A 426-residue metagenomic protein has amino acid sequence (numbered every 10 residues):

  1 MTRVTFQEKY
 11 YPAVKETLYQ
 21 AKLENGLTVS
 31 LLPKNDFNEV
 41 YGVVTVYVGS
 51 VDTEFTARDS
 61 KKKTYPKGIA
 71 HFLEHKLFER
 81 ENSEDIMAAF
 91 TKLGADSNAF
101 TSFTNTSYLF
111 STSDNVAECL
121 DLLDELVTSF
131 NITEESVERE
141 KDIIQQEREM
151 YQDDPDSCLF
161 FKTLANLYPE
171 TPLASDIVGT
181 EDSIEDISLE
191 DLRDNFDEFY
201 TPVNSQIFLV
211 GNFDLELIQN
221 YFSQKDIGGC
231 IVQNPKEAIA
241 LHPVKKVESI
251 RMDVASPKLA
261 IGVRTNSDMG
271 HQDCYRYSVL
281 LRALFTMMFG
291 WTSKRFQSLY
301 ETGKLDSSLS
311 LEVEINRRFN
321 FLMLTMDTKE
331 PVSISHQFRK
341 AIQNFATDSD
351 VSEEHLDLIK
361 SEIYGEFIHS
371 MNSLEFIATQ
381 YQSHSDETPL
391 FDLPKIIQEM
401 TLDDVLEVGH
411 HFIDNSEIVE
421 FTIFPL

Functional and structural regions predicted by a protein language model:
M1-D85, R193-S298, V408, I418-L426: His/Glu-rich zincin catalytic helix
M1-T2, K22, N82-N234, G270 (+3 more regions): Charge-rich, well-structured scaffold segments of protease-associated domains
